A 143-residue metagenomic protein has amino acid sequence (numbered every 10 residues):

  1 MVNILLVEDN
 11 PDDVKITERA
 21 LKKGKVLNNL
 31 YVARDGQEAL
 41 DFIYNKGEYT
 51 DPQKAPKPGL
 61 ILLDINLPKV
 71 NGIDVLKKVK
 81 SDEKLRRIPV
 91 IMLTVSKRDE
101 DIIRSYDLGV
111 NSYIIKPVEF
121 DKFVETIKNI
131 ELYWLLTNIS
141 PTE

Functional and structural regions predicted by a protein language model:
E8: Conserved acidic carboxylate
P11-E38: Two-component/phosphorelay signaling modules centered on CheY-like receiver
V32, L67-V70: Residue-level signal for the "D+5" position in two-component response regulator receiver
V32-L60: Acidic, metal-coordinating helix/loop segments flanking the phosphotransfer/catalytic sites of two-component signaling
E38, V118-E131, L135, I139-E143: C-terminal output helix
D64, T94: Active-site residues of response regulator receiver
P68, R86, R98: The feature encodes the CheY-like receiver
